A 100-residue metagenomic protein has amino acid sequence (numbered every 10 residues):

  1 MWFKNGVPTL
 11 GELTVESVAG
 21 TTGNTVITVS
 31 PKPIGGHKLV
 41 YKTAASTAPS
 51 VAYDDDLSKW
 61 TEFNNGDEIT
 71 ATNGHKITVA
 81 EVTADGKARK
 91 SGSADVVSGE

Functional and structural regions predicted by a protein language model:
M1-F3, K76-V82: Extracellular recognition modules
G6, A44-T47, T83-D85: Solvent-exposed strand-loop boundary residues in beta-sheet-rich modules
P8-E16: Proline-enriched interdomain boundary motifs that mark the N-terminal boundary and often initiate the first structured
V18-V29: Short coil/turn motif common to extracellular beta-sandwich-like domains
K32-A52: Solvent-exposed loop/turn segments flanking beta-strands in beta-repeat/beta-sandwich domains
Y53-N64: Short beta-strand segments within Ig-like beta-sandwich modules, predominantly Fibronectin type-III
F63-K76: Surface-exposed, short loops/turns at beta-strand junctions within beta-sandwich domains
D85-E100: Extracellular fibronectin type III
